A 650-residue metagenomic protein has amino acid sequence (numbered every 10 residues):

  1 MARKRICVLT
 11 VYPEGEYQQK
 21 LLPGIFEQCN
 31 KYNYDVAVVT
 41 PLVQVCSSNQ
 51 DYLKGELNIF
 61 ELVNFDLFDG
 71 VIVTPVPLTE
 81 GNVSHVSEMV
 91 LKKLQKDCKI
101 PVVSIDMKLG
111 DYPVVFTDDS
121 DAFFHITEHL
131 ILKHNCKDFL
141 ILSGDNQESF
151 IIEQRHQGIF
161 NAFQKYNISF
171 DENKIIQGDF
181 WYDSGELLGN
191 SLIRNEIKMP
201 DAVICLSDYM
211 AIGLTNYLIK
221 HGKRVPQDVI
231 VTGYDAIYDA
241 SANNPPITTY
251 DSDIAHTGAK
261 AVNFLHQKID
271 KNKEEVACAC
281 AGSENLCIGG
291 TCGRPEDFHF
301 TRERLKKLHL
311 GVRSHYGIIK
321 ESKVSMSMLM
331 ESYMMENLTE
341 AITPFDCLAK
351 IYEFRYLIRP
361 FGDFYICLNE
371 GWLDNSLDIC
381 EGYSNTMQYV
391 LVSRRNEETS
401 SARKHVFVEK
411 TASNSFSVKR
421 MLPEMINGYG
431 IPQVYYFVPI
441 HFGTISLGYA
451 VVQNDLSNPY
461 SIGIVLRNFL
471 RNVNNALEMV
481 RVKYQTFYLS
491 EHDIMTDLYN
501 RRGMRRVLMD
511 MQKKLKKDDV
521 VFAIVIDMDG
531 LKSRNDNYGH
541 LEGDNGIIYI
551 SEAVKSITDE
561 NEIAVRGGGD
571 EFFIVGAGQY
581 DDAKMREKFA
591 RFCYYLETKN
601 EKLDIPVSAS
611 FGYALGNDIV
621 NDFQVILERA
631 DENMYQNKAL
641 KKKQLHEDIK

Functional and structural regions predicted by a protein language model:
M1-S322, S327-M328, S332, V521: Bacterial carbohydrate/catabolite-sensing allosteric modules
Y34, Y333-N337, V482-R501, V507 (+1 more regions): Amphipathic HAMP/coiled-coil signal-transducing linker helices that couple sensory inputs to cytosolic output domains
R302, G463, H540, R586-C593 (+3 more regions): Catalytic-core segments of nucleotide cyclases and related cyclic-nucleotide turnover enzymes
T339-T386: Helix-loop-beta substructure at the N-terminus of cytosolic sensory domains that couple signal/ligand detection
E424, P432-H441: A short, aliphatic-rich beta-strand micro-motif
N458-E478: Amphipathic alpha-helical "output/dimerization" segments
N500-F522, D529-S556, V565-G569, F573-I574 (+3 more regions): Conserved long alpha-helical elements within nucleotide-processing catalytic cores of c-di-GMP signaling and class III
E562-R566, I605: A short pre-motif secondary-structure segment
